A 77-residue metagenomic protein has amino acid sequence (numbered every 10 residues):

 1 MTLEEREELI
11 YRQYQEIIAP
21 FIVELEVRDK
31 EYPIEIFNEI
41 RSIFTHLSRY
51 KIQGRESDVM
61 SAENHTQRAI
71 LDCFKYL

Functional and structural regions predicted by a protein language model:
M1-L77: N-terminal extramembrane/targeting module of integral membrane proteins
